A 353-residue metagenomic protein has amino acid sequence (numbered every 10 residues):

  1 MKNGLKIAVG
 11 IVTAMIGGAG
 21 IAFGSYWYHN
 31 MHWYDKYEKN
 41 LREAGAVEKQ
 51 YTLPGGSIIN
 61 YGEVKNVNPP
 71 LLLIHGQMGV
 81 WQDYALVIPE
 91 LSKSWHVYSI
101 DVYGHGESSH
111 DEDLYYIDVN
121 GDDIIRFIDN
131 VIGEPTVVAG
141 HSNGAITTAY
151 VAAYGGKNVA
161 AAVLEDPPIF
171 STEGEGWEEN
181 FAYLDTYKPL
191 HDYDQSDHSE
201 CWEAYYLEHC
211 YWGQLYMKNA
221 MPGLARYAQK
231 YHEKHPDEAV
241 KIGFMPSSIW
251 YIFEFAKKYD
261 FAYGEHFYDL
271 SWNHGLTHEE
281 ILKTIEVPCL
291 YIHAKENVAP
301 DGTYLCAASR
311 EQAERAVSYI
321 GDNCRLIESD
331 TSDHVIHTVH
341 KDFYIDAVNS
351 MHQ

Functional and structural regions predicted by a protein language model:
K2-L71, S94-W95, G133-E134, A160 (+4 more regions): Alpha/beta-hydrolase fold catalytic core
S57, V64-E107: Conserved HGGG/HGGXW glycine-rich cap/lid loop of the alpha/beta-hydrolase fold
V102-A139, N143: Active-site loop/oxyanion-hole signature of alpha/beta-hydrolase fold enzymes
E134-E178: Conserved hydrolase catalytic core segment
V163-E208: Flexible "cap/lid" loop of the alpha/beta hydrolase fold
K218-E280, E296: Hydrophobic, aromatic-rich cap/lid helix
E286-T331: Conserved loop-alpha-helix segment in the C-terminal half of the alpha/beta-hydrolase fold that carries the catalytic
E328-K341: Catalytic histidine-centered segment of alpha/beta-hydrolase-like enzymes
